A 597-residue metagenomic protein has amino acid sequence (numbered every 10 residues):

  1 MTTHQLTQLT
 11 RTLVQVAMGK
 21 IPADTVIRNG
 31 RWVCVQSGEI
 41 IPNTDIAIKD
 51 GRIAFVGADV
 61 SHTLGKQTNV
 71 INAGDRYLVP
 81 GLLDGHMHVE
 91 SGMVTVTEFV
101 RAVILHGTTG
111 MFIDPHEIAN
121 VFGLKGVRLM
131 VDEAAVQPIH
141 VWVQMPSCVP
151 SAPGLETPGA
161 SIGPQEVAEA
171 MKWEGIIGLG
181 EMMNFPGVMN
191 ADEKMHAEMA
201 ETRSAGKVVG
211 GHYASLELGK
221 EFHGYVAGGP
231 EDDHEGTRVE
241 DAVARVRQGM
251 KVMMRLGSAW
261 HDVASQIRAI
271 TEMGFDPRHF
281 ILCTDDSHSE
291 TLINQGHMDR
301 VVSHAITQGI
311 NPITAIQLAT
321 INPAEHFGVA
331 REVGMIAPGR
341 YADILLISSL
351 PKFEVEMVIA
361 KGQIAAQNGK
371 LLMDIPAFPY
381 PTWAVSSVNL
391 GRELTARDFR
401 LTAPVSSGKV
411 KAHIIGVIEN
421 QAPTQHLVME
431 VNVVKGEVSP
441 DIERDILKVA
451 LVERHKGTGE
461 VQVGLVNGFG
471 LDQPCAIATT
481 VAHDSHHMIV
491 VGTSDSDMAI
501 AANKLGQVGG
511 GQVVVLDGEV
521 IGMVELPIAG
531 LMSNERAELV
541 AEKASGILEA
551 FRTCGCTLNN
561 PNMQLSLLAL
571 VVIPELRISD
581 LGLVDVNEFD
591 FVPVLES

Functional and structural regions predicted by a protein language model:
M1-T44, I48-A54, D59, I104-H106 (+2 more regions): Active-site microenvironment of metallo-dependent hydrolases
T2-A17, I21-P22, T97-V208, M273-F275 (+1 more regions): Divalent-metal coordination cores built from histidine and acidic residues
I21-A23, G65-T68, A73-G74, L78 (+14 more regions): Short coil/turn connectors at secondary-structure junctions
I21-N29, D50, T63-I113: Replace "His-x-His-based motif
V26, G81-L83, V209, L282 (+1 more regions): Residue-level marker for buried hydrophobic side chains located in beta-strands that build the well-ordered beta-sheet
H88-E90, H116-I118, P146-S151, M182-F185 (+4 more regions): Active-site beta-loop-alpha junctions enriched in small/polar residues
V103, A134, T202-R203, Y225 (+3 more regions): A generic structural signal for well-ordered alpha-helical segments
G126, S161-E181, G187-M254, H261-L282 (+3 more regions): Histidine/acidic residue-rich metal-binding segments in metalloenzymes
